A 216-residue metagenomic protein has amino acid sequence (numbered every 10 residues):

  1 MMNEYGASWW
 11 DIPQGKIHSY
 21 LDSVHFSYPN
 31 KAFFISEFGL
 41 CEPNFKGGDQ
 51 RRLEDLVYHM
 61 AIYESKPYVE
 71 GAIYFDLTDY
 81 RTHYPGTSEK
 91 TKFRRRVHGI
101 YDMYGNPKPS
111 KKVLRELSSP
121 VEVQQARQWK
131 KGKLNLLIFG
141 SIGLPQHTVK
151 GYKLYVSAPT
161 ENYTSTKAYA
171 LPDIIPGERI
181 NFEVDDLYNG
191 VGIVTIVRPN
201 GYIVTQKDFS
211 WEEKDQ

Functional and structural regions predicted by a protein language model:
M2-Q216: Substrate-binding clefts and catalytic carboxylate motifs of secreted carbohydrate-active enzymes
